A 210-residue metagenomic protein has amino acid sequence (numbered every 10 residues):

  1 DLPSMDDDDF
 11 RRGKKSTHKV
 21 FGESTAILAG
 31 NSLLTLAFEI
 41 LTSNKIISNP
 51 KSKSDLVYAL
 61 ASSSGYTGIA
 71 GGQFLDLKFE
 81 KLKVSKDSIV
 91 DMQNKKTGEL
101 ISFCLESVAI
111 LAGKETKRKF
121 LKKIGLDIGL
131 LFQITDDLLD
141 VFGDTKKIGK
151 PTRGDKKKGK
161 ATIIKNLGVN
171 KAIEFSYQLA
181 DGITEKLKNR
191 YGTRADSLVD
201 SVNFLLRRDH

Functional and structural regions predicted by a protein language model:
D1-L187, R194-L206: Mg2+-dependent prenyl diphosphate-binding active-site environment of isoprenoid biosynthetic enzymes
